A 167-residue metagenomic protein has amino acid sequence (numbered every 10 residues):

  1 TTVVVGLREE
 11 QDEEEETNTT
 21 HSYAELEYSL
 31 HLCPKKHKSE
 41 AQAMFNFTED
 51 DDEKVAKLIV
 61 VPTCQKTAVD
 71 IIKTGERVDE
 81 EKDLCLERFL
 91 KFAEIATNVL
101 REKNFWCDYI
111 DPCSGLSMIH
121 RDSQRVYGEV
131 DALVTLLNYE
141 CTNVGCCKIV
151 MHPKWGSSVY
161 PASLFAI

Functional and structural regions predicted by a protein language model:
T1-I167: Auxiliary alpha/beta "docking" domains used to position bulky ligands
